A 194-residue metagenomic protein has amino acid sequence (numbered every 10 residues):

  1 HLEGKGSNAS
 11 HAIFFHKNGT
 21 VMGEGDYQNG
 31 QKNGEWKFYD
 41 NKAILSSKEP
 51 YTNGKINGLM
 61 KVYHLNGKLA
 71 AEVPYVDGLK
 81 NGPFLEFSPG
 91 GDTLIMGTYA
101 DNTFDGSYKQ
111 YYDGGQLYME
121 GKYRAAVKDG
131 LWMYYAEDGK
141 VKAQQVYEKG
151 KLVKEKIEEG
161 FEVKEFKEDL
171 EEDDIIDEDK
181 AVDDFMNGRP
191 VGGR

Functional and structural regions predicted by a protein language model:
H1-R194: Glycine/tyrosine- and acidic-biased, solvent-exposed loop/turn segments at the edges of beta-strands
